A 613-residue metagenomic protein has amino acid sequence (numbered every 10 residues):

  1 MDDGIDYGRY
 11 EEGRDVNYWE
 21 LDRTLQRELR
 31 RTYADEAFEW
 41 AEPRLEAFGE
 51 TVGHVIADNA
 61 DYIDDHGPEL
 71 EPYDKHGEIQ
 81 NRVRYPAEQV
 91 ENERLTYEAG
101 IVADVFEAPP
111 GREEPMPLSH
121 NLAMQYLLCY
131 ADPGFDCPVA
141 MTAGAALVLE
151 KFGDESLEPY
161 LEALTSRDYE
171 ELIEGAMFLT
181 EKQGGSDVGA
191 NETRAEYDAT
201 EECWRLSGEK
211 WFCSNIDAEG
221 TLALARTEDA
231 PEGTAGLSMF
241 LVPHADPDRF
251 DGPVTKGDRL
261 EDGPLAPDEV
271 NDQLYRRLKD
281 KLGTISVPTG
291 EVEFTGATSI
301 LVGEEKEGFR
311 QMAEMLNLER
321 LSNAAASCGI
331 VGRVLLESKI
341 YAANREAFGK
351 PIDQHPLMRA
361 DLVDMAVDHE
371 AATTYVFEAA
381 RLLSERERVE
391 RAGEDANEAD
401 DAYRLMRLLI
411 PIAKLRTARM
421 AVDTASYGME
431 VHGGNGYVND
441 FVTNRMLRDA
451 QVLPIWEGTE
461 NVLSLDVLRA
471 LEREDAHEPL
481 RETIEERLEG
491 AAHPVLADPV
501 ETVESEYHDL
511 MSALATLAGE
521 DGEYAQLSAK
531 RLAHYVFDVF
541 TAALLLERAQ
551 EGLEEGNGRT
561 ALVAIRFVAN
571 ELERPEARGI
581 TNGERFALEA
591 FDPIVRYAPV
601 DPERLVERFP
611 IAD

Functional and structural regions predicted by a protein language model:
M1-E114, P599-D613: Extended, charge-enriched "interface" segments that sit outside catalytic cores
E78-E171, S214-I216, D449, W456 (+2 more regions): Internal helix-loop-helix
E158-P231, G519, A525-L532: Glycine-rich, Trp-frequent "lid" loop and neighboring beta-strands that shape and gate the flavin cofactor pocket
C203-P267: A short core secondary-structure module
G252-D272, R276, K281, P288-E319 (+3 more regions): A glycine-rich, basic-preceded beta-loop-alpha segment at the flavin cofactor/substrate interface of flavin-utilizing
E370-K414, L514-L527, L546-E554, G558-R559: C-terminal helix-coil-helix/basic helical segment that borders enzyme active sites and/or dimer interfaces and provides
R404-N435: Charged, glycine-rich active-site and insertion segments that engage polyanionic ligands
E486-D613: C-terminal amphipathic alpha-helical interaction region
